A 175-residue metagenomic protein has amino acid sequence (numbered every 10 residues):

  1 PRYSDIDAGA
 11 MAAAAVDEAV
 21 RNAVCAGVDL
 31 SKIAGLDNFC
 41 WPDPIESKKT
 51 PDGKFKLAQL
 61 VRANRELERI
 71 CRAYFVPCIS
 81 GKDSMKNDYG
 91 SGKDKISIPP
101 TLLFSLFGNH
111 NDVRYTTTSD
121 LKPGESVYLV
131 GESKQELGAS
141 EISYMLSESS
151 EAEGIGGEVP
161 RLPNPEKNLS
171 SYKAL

Functional and structural regions predicted by a protein language model:
P1-L175: Glycine/proline-enriched, intrinsically flexible loops and inter-domain linkers
